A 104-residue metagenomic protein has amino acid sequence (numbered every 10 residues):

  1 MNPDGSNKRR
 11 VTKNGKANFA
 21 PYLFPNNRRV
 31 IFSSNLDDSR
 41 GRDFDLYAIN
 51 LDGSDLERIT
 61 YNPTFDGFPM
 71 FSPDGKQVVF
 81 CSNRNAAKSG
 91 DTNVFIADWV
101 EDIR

Functional and structural regions predicted by a protein language model:
M1-R104: Sequence signature of WD/YWTD-type beta-propeller architectures
